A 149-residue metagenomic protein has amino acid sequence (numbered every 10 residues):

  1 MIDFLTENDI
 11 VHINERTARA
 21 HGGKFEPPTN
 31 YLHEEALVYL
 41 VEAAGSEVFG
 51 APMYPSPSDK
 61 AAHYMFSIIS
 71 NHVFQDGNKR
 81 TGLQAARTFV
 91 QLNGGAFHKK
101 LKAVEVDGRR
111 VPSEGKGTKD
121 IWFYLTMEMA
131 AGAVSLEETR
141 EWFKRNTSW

Functional and structural regions predicted by a protein language model:
M1-W149: FIC/Doc superfamily catalytic core
